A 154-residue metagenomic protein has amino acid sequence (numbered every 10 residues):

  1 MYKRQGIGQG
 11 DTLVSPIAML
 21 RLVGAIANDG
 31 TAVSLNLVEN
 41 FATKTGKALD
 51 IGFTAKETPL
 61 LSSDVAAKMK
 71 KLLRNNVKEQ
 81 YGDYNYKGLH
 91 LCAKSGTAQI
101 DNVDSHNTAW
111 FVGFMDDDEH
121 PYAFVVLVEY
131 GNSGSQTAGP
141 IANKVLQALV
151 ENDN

Functional and structural regions predicted by a protein language model:
K3-A55, L73-N154: Active-site beta-strand/loop architecture of penicillin-binding DD-peptidases
K56-L60: Long amphipathic alpha-helical scaffold regions
